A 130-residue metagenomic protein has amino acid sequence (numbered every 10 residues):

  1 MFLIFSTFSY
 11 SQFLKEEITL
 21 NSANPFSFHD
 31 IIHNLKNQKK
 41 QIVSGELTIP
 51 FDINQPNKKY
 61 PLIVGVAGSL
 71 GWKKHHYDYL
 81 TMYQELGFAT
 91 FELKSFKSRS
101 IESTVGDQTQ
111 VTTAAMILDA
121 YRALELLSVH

Functional and structural regions predicted by a protein language model:
I4-S11: N-terminal signal peptide c-region/cleavage motif recognized by signal peptidases
Q12-K58: N-terminal cap/lid segment of alpha/beta-hydrolase-fold proteins
I18, V64, F91-K94: Hydrophobic/aromatic beta-strand patches that form the interior of the parallel beta-sheet core in alpha/beta enzyme
N57-G68: Short beta-strand element of the alpha/beta-hydrolase
K74-L93, K97-S100: Short amphipathic alpha-helix adjacent to the substrate-entry channel of hydrolases
I101-T109: Surface-exposed, active-site-proximal loop segments in enzymatic domains
T109-H130: Alpha/beta-hydrolase active-site loop
